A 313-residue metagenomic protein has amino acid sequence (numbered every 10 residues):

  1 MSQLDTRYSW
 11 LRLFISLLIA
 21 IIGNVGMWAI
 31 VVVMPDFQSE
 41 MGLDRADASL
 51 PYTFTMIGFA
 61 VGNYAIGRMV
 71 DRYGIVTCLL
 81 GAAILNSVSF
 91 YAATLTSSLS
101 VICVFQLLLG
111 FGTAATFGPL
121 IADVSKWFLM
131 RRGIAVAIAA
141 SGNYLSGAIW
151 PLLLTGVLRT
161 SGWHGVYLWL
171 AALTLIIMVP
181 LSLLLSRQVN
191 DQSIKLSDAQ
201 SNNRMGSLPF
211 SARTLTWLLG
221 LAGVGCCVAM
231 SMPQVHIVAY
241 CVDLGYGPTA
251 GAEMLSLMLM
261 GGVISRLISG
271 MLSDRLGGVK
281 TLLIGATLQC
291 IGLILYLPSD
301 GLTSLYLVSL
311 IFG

Functional and structural regions predicted by a protein language model:
L11-R45, L50, N63-I66, W150-P151 (+1 more regions): Extracytoplasmic
I21, S89, S100-A115, V224 (+1 more regions): Hydrophobic core of transmembrane alpha-helices in multi-pass small-molecule transporters, especially MFS/SLC-type
I30-F37, A212-M271: Extracytoplasmic gate region of multi-pass secondary transporters
G42, G74, L95-S100, G112 (+3 more regions): Helix-breaking motifs and short loop linkers at transmembrane-helix boundaries and internal kinks in secondary membrane
V61-S100, S273, V279: Conserved MFS/SLC helix-loop-helix module at the cytosolic interface between two early adjacent transmembrane helices
A115-F128: Intracellular juxtamembrane helix-capping segments at the cytosolic ends of symmetry-related transmembrane helices
I138-N190: Helix-loop-helix hairpin linking two adjacent transmembrane segments in secondary transporters
M230, A250, S256-S269, S273-G313: C-terminal transmembrane helical hairpin of 12-TM major facilitator-type secondary transporters
